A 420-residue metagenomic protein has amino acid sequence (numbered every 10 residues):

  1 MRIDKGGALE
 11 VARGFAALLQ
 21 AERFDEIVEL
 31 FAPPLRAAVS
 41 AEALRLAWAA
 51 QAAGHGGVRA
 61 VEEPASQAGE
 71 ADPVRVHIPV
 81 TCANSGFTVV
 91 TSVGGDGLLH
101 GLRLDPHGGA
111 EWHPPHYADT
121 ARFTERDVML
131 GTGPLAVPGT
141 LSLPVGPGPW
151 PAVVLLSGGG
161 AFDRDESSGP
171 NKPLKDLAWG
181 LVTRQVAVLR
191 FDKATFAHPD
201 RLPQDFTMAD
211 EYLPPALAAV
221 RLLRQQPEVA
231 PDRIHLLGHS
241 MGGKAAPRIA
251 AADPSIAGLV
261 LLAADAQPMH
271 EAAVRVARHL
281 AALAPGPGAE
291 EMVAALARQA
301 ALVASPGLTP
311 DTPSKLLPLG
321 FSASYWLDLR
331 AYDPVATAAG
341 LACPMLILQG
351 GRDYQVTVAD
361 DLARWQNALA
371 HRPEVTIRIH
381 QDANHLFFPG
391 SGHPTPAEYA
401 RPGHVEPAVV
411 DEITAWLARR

Functional and structural regions predicted by a protein language model:
L9-E10, D25-A71: Short solvent-exposed beta->alpha transition segments
G109-G148: N-terminal cap/lid segment of alpha/beta-hydrolase-fold proteins
G146-G180: Short, surface-exposed "cap/lid" segments of acyl-processing enzymes
D205-P227: Alpha/beta-hydrolase active-site loop
G258-G340: Accessory cap/linker subdomain of secreted extracellular hydrolases
L341, I347-Q349: Short beta-strand/loop motif that positions the catalytic acidic residue of the alpha/beta-hydrolase fold
Y354-D360: Conserved alpha/beta-hydrolase "acid-adjacent" motif
A383-F387, S391-R420: Catalytic active-site module of serine/aspartate enzymes centered on a nucleophile-bearing elbow/loop
